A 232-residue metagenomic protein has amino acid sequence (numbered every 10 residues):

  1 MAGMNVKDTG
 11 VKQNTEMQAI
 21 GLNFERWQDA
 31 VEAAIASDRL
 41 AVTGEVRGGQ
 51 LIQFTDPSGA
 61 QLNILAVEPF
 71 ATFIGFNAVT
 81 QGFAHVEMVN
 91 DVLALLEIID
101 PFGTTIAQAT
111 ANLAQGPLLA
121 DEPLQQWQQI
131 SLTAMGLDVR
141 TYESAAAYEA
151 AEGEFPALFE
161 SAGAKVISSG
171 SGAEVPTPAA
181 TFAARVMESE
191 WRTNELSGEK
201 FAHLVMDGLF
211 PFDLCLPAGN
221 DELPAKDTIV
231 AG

Functional and structural regions predicted by a protein language model:
M1-D38, I229: N-terminal alpha-helical "arm" segments
D38-E174, T181-F182, M187, E199: Long, hydrophobic alpha/beta structural blocks
G59, A179, D207-P211: Glycine-centered tight beta-turn/hairpin loop motif at sheet-sheet or coil-to-beta transitions
E154, D207-F210, D227-T228: Short, surface-exposed linear patches
V186-L214: OB-fold (S1/OB) nucleic-acid-binding surfaces
P217-G232: Short nucleic-acid-contacting surface segments enriched for D/E, G, S/T with interspersed K/R
